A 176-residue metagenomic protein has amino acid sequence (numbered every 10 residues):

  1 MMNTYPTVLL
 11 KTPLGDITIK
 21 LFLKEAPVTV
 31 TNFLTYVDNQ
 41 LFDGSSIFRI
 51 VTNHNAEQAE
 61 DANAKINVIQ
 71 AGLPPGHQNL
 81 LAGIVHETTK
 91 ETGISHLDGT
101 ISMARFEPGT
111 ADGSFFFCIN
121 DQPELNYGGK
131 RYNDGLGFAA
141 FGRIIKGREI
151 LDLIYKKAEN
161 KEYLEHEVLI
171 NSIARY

Functional and structural regions predicted by a protein language model:
M1-Y176: Cyclophilin-like peptidyl-prolyl cis-trans isomerases
